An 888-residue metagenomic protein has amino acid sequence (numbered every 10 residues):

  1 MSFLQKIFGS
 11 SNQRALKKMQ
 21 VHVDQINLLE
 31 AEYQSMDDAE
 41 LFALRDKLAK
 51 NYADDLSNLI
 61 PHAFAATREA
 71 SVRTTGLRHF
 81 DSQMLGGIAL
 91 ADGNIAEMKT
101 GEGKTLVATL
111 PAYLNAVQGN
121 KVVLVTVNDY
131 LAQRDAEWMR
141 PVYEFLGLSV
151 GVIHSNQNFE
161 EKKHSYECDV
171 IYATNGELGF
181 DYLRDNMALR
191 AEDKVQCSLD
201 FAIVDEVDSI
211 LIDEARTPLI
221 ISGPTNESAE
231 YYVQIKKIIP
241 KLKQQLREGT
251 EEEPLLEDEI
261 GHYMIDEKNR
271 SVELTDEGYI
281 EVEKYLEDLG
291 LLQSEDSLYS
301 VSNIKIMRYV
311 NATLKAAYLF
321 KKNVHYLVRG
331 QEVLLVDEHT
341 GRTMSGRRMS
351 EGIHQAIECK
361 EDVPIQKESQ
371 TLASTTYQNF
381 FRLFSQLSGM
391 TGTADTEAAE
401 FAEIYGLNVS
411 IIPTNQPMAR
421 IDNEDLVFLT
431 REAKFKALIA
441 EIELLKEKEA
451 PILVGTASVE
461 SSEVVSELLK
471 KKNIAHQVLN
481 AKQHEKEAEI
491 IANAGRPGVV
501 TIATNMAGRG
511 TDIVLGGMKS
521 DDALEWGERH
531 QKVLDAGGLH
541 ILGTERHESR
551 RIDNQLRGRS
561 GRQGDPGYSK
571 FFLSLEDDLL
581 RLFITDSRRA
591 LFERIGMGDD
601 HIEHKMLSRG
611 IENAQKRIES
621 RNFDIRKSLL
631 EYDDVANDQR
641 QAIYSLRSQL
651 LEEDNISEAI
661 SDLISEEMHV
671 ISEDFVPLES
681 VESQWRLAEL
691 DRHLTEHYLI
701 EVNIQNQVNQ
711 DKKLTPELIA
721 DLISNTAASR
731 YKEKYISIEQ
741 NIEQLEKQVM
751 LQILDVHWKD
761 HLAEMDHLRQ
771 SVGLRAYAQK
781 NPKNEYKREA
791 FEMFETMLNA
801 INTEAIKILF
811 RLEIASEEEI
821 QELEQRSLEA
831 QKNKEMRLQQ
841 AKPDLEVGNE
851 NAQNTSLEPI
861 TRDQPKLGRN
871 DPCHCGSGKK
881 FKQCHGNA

Functional and structural regions predicted by a protein language model:
M1-G596, S645, D662, E666: Conserved P-loop NTPase motor core
F3, E397, G498-V499, Q639 (+4 more regions): Generic detector of short, well-ordered, non-transmembrane alpha-helical segments enriched in hydrophobic residues
K50-L59, Q157-N158, Q293-S297, D521-E525 (+6 more regions): Alpha-helix capping and helix-coil boundary motifs
L59, S302, M349, T393 (+6 more regions): Generic detector of ordered secondary-structure context
A108, L438, E858-I860, G868: Active-site-adjacent structural elements in folded domains
Y326-L334, T340-R347, Q563-G564, F571 (+3 more regions): Extended, charged helical/alpha-beta scaffold domains that provide interaction surfaces
L867-C873, S877-A888: A short, cysteine/histidine-rich metal-binding "knuckle" motif
